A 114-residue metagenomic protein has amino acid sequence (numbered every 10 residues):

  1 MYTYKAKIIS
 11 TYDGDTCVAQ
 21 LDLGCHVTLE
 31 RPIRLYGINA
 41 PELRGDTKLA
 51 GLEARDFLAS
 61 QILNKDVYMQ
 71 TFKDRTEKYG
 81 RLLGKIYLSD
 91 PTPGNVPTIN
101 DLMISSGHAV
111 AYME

Functional and structural regions predicted by a protein language model:
M1-E114: Small beta-barrel nucleic-acid-binding modules, primarily SNase/OB-fold domains and secondarily Tudor-like barrels
